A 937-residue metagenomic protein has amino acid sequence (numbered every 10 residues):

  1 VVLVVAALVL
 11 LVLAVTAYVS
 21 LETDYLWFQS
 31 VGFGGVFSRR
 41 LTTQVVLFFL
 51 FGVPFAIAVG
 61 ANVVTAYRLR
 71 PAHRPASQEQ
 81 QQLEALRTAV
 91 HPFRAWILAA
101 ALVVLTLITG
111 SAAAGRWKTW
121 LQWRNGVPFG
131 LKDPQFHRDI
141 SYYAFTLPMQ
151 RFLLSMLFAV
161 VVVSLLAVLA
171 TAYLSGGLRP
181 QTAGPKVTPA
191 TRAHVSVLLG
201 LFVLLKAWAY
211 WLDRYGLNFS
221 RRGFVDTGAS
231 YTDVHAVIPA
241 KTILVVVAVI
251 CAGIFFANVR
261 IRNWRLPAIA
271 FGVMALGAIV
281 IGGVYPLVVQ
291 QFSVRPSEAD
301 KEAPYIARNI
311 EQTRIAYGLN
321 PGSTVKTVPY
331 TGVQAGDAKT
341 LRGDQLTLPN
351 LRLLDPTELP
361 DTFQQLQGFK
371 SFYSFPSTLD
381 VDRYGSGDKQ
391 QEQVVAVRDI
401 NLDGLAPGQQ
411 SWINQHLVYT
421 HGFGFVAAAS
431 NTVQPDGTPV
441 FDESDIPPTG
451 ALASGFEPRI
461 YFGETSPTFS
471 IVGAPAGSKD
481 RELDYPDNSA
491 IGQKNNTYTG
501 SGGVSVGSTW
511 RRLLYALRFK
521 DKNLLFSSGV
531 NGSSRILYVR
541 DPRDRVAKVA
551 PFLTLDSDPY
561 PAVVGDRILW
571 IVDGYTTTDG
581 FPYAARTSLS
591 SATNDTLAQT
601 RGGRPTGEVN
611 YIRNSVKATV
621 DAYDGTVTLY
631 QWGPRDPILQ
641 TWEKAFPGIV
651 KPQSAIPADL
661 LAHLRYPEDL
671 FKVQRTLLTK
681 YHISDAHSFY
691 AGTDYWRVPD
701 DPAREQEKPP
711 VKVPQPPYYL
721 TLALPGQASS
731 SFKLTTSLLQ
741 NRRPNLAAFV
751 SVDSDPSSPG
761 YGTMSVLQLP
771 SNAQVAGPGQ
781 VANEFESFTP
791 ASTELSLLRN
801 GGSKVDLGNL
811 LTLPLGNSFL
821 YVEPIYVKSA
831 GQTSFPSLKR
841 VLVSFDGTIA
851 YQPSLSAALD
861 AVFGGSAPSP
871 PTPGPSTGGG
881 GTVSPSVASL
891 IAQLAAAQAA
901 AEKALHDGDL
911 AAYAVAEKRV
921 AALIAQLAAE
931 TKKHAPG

Functional and structural regions predicted by a protein language model:
V4-S30, G35-D907, A911-H934: Soluble extracytoplasmic regions of secretory-pathway and membrane proteins
